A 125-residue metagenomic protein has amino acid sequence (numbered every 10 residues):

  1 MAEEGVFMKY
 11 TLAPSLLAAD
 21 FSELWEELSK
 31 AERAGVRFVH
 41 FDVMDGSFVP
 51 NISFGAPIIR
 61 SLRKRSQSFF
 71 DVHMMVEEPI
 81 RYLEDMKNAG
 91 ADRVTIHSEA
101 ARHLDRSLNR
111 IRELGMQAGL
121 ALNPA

Functional and structural regions predicted by a protein language model:
M1-F7: Short, Lys/Arg-enriched N-terminal segments with co-localized hydrophobic residues within the first ~10-30 amino acids
Y10-S15, V39-F41, F70-M74, V94-I96 (+1 more regions): Hydrophobic faces of well-ordered beta-strands that scaffold small-molecule active sites in alpha/beta enzyme cores
D20-E23, R65, R81-Y82, A91-A125: Conserved anion-binding
L24, A31, D42, M86: Conserved, mostly hydrophobic/aromatic
L28, I80-N88: Catalytic cores of alpha/beta
R33-F38, Q67, A91: A structural motif
V39-A56: Glycine-rich, proline-tolerant flexible connector loops at the mouths of alpha/beta enzymes
I52-V72, R110-G119: Alpha-helix-loop-beta-strand connector modules within alpha/beta enzyme cores
